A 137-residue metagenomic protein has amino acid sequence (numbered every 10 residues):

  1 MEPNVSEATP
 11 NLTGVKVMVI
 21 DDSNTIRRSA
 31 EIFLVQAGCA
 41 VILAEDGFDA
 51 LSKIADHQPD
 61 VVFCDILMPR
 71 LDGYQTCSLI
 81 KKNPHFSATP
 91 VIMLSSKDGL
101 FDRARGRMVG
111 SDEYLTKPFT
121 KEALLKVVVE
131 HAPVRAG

Functional and structural regions predicted by a protein language model:
R28-Q36: Charged docking surfaces used in two-component/phosphorelay signaling
G38-E45, K53: Short hydrophobic/Thr-rich beta-strand motif most characteristic of the beta2 strand and flanking loop of CheY-like
H57-F63: Active-site beta3 strand of CheY-like receiver
M68: Receiver (REC) domain active-site loop signature in two-component systems and cognate sites in sensor histidine kinases
F119-V128: C-terminal output helix
